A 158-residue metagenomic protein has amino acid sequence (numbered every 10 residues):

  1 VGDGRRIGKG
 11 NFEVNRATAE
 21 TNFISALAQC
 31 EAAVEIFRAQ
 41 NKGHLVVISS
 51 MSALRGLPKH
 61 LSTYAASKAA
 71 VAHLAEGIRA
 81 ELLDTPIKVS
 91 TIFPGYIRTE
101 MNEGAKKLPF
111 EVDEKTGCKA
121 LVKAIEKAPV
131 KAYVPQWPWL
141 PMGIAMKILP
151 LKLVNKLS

Functional and structural regions predicted by a protein language model:
V1-R16, H60: Conserved mid-core segment of classical short-chain dehydrogenase/reductases
C30, S67: Active-site helix of classical SDR
E35, A80-D84: Alpha-helical segment proximal to the catalytic Tyr-Lys
S50: Residue(s) in the substrate-gating loop at a strand-loop-helix junction that position the organic substrate next
L57-T63, G77: Active-site loop-to-helix junction immediately N-terminal to the catalytic Tyr of the SDR YXXXK motif in Rossmann-fold
T91, K106-G143: C-terminal helical subdomain
P94-G104: Short, flexible catalytic-loop segment of classical short-chain dehydrogenase/reductase
